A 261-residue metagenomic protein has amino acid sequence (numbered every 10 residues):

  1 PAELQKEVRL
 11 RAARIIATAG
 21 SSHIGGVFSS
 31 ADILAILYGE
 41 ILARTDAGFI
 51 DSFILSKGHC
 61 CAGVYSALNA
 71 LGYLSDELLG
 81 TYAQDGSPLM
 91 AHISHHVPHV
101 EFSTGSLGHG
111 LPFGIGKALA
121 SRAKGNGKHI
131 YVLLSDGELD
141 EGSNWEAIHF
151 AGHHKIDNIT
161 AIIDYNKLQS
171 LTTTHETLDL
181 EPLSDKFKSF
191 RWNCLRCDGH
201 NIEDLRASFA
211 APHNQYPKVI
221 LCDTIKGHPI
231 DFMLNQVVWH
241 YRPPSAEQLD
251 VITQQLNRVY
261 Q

Functional and structural regions predicted by a protein language model:
Q5-S21, D164-N166: N-terminal capping segment at the start of a domain
A12-I15, S22, V27-H153: Cofactor-binding active-site loop characterized by glycine-rich and histidine/acidic residues
D32, H59-C60, V64, N166-K167 (+2 more regions): Glycine-rich beta-alpha junction loops
D51-F53, K128-V132, I159, N214-T224: Generic beta-sheet signal
N126, H175-S208, Q255-Y260: Conserved thiamine diphosphate
E141-N166, V219-C222: A short alpha/beta connector and helix-capping loop motif
H154-D179, L183, S189: A short, conserved beta-to-alpha structural element at the edge of catalytic cores that scaffolds binding
I202-Q261: Glycine/aspartate-rich loop-and-adjacent alpha/beta segment that forms the canonical ThDP
